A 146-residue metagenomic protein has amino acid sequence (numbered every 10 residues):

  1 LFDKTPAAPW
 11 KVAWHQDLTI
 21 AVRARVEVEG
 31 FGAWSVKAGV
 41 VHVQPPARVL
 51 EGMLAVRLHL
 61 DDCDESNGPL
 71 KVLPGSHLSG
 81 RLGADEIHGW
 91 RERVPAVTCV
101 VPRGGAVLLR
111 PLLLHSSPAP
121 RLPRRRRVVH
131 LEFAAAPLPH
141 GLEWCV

Functional and structural regions predicted by a protein language model:
L1-R103, S116-R124, L131-P139: Non-heme Fe(II) oxygenase catalytic core, chiefly the N-lobe of the double-stranded beta-helix
H140-V146: Charged, cofactor-coupling segments
